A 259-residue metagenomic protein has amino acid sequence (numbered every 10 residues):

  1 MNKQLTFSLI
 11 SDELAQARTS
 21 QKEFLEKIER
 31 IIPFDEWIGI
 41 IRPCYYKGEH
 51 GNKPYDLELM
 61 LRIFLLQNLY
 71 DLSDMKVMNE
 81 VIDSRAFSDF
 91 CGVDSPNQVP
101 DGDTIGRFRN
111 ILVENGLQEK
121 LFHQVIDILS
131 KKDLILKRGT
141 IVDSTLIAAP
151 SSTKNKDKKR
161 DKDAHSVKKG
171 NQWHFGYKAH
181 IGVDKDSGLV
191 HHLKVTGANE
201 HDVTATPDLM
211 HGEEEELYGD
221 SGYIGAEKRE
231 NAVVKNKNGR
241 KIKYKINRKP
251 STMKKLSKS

Functional and structural regions predicted by a protein language model:
M1-D35, G39-P43: Charged, often Cys/His-bearing segments associated with DNA-binding zinc-finger transcription factors
N2, S8, M75, N79-I82 (+3 more regions): Polybasic low-complexity intrinsically disordered regions
P33, G51-E58, N97-D101: Secondary-structure capping and boundary motifs in well-ordered enzyme cores
I38-E58: An N-terminal domain-cap segment
R42-Y45, D89-D94: Short amphipathic helix-turn modules centered on a small-residue break
P54-L61, K76, E80-V81: Alpha-helical scaffolds flanking conserved acidic
L59-D71: Alpha-helical support elements that line or immediately flank enzyme active sites and cofactor-binding pockets
T252-S259: Short, intrinsically disordered, charge-balanced linker/junction segments flanking boundaries in proteins
